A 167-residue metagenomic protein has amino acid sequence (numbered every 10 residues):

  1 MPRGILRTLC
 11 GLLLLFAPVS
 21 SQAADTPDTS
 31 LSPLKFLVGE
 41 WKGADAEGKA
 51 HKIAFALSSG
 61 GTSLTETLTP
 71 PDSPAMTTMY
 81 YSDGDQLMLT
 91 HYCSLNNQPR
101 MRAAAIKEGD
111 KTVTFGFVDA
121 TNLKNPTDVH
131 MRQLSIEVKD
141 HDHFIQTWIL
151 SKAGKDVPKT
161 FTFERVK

Functional and structural regions predicted by a protein language model:
M1-L9: Bacterial N-terminal signal peptides that target proteins for export
G4, F16, G109-V113: Conserved long hydrophobic alpha-helices within structured protein cores
L9-P18: Bacterial N-terminal signal peptides
A23-K167: Hydrophobic small-molecule pocket/channel-lining residues, especially in calycin-type beta-barrels
